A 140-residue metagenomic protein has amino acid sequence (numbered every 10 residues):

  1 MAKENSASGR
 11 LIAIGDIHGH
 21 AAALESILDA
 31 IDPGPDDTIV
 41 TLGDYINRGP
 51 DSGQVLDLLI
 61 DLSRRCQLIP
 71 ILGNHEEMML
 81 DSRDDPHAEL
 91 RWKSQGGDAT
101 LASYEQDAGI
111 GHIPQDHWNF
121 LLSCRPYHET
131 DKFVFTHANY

Functional and structural regions predicted by a protein language model:
M1-L56: N-terminal active-site segment of His-dependent metallophosphoesterases
A7-S8, P35, R64, E129-D131: Residue-level preference for short coil/turn positions at secondary-structure junctions
R10, T38, Q67-I69, F133: Beta-sheet entry/capping signal
A13, H128-E129, F133-A138: Short hydrophobic-aromatic micro-motifs
H18, N74-H75, H137: Histidine-centered divalent metal-coordination motifs
R48-T130: Active-site neighborhood of divalent metal-dependent phosphoester bond hydrolases
